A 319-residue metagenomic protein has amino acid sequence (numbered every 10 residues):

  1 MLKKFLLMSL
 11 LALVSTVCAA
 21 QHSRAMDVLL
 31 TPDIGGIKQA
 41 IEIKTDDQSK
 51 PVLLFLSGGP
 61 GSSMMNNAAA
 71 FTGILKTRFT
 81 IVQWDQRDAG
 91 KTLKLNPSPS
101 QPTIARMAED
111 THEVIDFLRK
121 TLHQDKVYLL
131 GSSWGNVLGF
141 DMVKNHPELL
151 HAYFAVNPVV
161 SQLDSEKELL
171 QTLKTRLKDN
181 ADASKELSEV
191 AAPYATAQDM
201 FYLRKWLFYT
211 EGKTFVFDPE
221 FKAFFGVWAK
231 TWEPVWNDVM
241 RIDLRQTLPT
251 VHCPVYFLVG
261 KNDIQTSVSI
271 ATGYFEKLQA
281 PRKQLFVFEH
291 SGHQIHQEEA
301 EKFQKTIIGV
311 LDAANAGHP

Functional and structural regions predicted by a protein language model:
K50-G59: Short beta-strand element of the alpha/beta-hydrolase
S63-T72: The serine-hydrolase catalytic nucleophile loop
K76-K94: Conserved alpha/beta-hydrolase
A108-K126: Conserved acidic catalytic loop of the alpha/beta-hydrolase fold
D125-D164: Conserved hydrolase catalytic core segment
L150-E189: A catalytic-pocket lid/entrance helix-loop region that shapes and gates access to the active site across common
K174-Q246, T250-C253: Alpha/beta-hydrolase
S291-A300: Catalytic histidine-centered segment of alpha/beta-hydrolase-like enzymes
